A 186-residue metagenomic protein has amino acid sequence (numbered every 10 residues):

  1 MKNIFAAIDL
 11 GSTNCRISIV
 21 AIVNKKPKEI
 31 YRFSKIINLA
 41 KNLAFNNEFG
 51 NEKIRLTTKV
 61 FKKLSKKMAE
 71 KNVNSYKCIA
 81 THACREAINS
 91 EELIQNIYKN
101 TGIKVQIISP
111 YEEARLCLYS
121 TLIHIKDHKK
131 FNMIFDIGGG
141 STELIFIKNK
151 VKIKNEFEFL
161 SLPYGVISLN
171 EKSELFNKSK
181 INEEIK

Functional and structural regions predicted by a protein language model:
M1-I30, T121, D127-E158: Gly/Thr-rich phosphate-binding beta-strand-loop-beta motif of the actin/hexokinase/Hsp70
D9, K53-I54: Short, glycine-rich nucleotide/cofactor-binding loops
N14-N51, K150-E183: Short glycine-rich, Thr/Ser-proximal phosphate-binding strand/loop in the N-terminal lobe of ATP-dependent enzymes
F33-A40, E70-S75, L93-K99, E112: A short glycine/small-residue-enriched secondary-structure motif
A40-G50, V73-T81, K104: Glycine-/proline-rich flexible loop or hinge segments
R55-K67, E184-K186: Short, well-ordered amphipathic alpha-helical segments that serve as non-catalytic structural scaffolds within diverse
S65-Q95: Short beta-strand-loop/turn "lid" adjacent to the catalytic site in phosphate-handling enzymes
K77, E86-A87, I94-T142, I147: Active-site neighborhood for divalent-cation/phosphate handling
